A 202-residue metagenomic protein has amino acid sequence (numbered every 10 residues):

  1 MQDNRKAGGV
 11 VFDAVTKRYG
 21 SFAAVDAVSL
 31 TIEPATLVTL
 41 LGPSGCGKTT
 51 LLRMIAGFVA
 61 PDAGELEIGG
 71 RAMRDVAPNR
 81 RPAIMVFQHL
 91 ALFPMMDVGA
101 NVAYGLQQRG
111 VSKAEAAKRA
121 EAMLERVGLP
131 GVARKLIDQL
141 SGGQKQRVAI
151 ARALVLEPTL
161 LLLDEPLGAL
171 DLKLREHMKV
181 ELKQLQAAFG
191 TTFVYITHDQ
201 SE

Functional and structural regions predicted by a protein language model:
Q2-L172: ABC family nucleotide-binding domain
S141-G143, K183, T197: Intrinsic low-complexity/disordered segments
E176-F189: Helical segment within the ABC ATPase nucleotide-binding domain
T191-I196: Conserved H-loop
D199-S201: The feature captures the ABC ATPase H-loop/switch
